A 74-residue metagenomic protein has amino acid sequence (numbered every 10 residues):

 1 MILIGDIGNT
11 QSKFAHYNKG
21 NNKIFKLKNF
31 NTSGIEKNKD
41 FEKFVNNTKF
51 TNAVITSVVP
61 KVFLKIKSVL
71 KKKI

Functional and structural regions predicted by a protein language model:
M1-I24: Gly/Thr-rich phosphate-binding beta-strand-loop-beta motif of the actin/hexokinase/Hsp70
A15, T32, A53-S57: Small-side-chain structural scaffolding
K19, D40-K43: Active-site-proximal loop->helix
G20, G34-E36, K61: Residues that cap or initiate secondary-structure elements
I24-F41: Short catalytic helix/loop segments, enriched in acidic residues and glycine and frequently bearing histidine
F44-I74: Short beta-strand-loop/turn "lid" adjacent to the catalytic site in phosphate-handling enzymes
